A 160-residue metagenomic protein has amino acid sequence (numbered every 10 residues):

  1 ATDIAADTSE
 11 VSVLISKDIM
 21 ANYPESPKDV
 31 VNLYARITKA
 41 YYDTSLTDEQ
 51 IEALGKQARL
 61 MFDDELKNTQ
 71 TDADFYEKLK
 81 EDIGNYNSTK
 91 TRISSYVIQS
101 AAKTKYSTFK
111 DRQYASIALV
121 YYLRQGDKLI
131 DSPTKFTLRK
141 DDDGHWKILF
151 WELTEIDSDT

Functional and structural regions predicted by a protein language model:
A1-E10, L129-T160: Short beta-strand edge/turn micro-motifs at domain boundaries
A5-G84: Core segments of small alpha/beta cavity-forming domains
V30, A115, S132-T134: Hydrophobic core residues within well-ordered beta-strands of beta-rich domains
S45, Q125-G126: A generic structural signal for short coil/turn motifs at secondary-structure boundaries
A73-F75, A102, K110, L119-L123 (+2 more regions): A mature extracytoplasmic/lumenal domain signature
F75-K80, A101-T104, G144-W146, I156-T160: Noncatalytic linker/hinge segments flanking ATPase motor cores
L79-Q125: Surface-exposed, charged secondary-structure patches
